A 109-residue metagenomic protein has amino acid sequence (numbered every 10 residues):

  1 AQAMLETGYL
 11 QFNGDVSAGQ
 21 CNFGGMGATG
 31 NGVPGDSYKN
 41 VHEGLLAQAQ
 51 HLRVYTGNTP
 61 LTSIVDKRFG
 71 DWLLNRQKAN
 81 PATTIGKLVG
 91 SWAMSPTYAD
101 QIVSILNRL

Functional and structural regions predicted by a protein language model:
A1-L109: Catalytic cores of secreted/periplasmic lytic hydrolases that degrade extracellular macromolecules
